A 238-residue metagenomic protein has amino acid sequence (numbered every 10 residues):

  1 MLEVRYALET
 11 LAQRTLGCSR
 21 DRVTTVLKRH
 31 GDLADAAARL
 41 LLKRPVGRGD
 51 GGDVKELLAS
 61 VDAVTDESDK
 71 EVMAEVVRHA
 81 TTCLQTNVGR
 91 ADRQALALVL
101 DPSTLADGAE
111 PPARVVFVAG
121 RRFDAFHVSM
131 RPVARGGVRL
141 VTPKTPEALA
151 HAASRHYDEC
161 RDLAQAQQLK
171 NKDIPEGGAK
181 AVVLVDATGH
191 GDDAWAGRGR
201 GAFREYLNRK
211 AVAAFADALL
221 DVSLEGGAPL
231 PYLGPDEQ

Functional and structural regions predicted by a protein language model:
L2-V99: Non-catalytic interaction/clamp surfaces of large macromolecular machines
A36-A37, D53-S60, T82, L105 (+1 more regions): Metallocofactor- and cofactor-centric catalytic cores in central/energy metabolism, strongly enriched
A95-P111: Acidic/histidine-rich
